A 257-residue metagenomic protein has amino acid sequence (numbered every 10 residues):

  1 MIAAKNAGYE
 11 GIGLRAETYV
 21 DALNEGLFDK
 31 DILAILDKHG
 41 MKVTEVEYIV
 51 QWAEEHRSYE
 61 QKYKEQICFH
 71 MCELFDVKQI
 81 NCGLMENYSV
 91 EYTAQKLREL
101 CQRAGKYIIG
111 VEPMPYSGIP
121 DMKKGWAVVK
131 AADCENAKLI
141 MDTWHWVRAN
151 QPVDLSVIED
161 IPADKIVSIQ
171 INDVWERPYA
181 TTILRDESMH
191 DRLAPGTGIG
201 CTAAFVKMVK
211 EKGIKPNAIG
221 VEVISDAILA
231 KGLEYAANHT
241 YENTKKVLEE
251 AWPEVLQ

Functional and structural regions predicted by a protein language model:
M1-G8, E73-D76, G105, M122-M141 (+1 more regions): Histidine-acidic metal/acid-base catalytic patches
A7-E17, E45-V50: Short, conserved active-site loops that position catalytic residues or coordinate cofactors/metal ions across diverse
G13, E45-E47, N81, G110 (+3 more regions): Conserved beta-strand positions in the central sheet of alpha/beta enzyme cores
G13-D37, N87: Glycine-rich, proline-tolerant flexible connector loops at the mouths of alpha/beta enzymes
A16-T18, I49-W52, Q79, L84-Y88 (+4 more regions): Active-site-proximal loop/turn and secondary-structure-junction residues that shape catalytic pockets, frequently
A22, S89, G118, P178 (+1 more regions): Short catalytic/ligand-binding loop motif for oxyanion handling, primarily in non-cytosolic enzymes, centered on
L23-N24, E60, Y92, S117 (+2 more regions): Residues that cap or flank secondary-structure elements
I35-K42, W52-L139, A203, G232-Y235 (+1 more regions): Active-site acidic/histidine proton-transfer and metal-coordination neighborhood in alpha/beta enzyme cores
